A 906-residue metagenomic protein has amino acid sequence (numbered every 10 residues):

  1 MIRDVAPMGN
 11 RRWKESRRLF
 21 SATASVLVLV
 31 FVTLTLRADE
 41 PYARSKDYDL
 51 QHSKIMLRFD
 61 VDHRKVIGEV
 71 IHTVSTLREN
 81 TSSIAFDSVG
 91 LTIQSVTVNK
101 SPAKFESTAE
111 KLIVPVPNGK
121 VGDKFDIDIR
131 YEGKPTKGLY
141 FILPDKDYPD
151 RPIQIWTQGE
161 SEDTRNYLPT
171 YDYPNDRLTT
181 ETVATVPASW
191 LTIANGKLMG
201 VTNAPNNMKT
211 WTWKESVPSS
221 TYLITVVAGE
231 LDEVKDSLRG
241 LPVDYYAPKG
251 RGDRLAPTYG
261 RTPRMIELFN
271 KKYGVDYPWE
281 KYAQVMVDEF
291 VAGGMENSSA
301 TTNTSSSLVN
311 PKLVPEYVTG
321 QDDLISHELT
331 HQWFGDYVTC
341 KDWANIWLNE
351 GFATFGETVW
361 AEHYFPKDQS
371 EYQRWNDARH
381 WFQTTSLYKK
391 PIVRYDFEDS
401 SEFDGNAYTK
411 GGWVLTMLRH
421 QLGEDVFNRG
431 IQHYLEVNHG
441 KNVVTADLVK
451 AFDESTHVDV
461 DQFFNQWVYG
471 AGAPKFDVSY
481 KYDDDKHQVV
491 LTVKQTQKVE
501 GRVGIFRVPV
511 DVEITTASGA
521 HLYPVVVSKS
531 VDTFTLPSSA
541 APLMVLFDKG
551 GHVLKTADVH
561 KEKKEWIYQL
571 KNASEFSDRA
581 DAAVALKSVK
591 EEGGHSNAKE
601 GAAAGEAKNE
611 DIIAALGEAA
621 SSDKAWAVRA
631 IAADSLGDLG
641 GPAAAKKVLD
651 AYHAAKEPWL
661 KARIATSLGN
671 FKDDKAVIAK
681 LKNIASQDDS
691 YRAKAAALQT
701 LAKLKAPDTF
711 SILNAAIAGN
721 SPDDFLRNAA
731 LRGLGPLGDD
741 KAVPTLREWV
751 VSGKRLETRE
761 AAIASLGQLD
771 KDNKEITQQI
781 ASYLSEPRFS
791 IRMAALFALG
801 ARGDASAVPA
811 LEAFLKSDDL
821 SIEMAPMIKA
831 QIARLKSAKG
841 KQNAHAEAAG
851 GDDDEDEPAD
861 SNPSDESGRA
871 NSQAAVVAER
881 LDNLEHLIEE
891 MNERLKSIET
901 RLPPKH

Functional and structural regions predicted by a protein language model:
L36-E280, D404-G405, H420-L422, N438 (+5 more regions): Acidic/His-enriched low-complexity segments
W213, Y245-V493, V545: Hydrophobic alpha-helical and helix-loop surface patches within well-folded domains that function as non-catalytic
K249, T330, D425, N438-D638 (+5 more regions): Non-catalytic accessory/interaction domains
V559-Q569, E592-S621, G641-A654, D673-S686 (+5 more regions): Amphipathic alpha-helical scaffolding segments comprising HEAT/armadillo-like alpha-solenoid repeats
E575-S577, E610, K624-A627, P642 (+8 more regions): Alpha-helix N-cap/helix-start positions at coil->helix boundaries
N871-A874, A878-P903: Long amphipathic alpha-helical coiled-coil
